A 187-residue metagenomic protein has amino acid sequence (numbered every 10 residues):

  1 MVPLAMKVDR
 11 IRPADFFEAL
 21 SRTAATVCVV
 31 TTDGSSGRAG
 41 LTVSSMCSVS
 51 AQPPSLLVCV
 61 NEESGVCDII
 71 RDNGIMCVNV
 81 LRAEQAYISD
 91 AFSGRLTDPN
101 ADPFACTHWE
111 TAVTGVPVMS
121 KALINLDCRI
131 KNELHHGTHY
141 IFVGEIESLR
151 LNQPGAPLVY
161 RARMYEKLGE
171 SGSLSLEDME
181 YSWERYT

Functional and structural regions predicted by a protein language model:
V2-T187: Basic, polyanion-binding surface patches
